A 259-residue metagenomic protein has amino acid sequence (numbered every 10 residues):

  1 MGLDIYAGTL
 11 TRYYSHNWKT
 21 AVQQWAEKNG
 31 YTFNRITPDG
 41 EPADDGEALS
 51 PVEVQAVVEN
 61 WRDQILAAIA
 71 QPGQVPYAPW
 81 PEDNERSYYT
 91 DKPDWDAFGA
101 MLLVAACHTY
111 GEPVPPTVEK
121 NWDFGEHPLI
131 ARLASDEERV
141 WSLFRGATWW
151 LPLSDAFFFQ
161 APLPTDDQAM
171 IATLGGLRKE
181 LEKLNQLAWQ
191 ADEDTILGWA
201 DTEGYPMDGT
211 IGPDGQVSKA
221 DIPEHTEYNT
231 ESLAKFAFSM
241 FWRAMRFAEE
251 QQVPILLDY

Functional and structural regions predicted by a protein language model:
M1-R243, F247, Y259: Acidic (Asp/Glu-rich) sequence patches and key acidic residues that form negatively charged surfaces used
E249-P254: Short helix-adjacent coil turns
